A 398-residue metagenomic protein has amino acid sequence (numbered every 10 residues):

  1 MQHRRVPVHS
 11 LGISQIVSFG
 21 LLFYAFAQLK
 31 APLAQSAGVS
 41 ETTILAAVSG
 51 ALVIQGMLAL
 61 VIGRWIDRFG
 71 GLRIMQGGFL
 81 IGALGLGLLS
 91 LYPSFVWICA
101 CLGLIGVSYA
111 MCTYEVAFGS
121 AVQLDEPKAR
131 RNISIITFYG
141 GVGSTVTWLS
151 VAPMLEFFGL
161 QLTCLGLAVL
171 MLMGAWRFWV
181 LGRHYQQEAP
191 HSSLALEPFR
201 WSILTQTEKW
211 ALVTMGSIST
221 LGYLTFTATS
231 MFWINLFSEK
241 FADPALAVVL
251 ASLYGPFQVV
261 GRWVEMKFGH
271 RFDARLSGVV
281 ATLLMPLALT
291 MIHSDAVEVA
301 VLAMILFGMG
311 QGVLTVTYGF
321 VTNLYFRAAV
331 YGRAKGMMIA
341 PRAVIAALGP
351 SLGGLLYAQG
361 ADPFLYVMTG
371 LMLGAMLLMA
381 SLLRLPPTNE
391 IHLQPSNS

Functional and structural regions predicted by a protein language model:
V6-E41, L58-I62, W148, T227-I234: Extracytoplasmic
F26-K30, E208-E265: Extracytoplasmic gate region of multi-pass secondary transporters
M57-F95: Conserved MFS/SLC helix-loop-helix module at the cytosolic interface between two early adjacent transmembrane helices
L58-G70, G261-D273, Y357: Helix-to-loop junctions at the C-terminal end of transmembrane segments in multipass secondary transporters
M111-D125, V313-F326: Intracellular juxtamembrane helix-capping segments at the cytosolic ends of symmetry-related transmembrane helices
I136-Q186: Helix-loop-helix hairpin linking two adjacent transmembrane segments in secondary transporters
S144, A328-A361: A late C-terminal transmembrane helix in Major Facilitator Superfamily
Y254, Q258, F272-V321: C-terminal transmembrane helical hairpin of 12-TM major facilitator-type secondary transporters
